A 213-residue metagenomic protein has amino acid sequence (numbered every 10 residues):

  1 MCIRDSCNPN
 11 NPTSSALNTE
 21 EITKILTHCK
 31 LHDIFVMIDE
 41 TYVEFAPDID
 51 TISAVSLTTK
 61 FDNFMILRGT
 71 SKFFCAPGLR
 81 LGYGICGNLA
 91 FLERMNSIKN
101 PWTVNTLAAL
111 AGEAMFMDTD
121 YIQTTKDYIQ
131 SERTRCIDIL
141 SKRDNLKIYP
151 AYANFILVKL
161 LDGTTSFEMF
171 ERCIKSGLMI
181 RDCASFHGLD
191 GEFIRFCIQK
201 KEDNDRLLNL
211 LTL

Functional and structural regions predicted by a protein language model:
M1-I3: Short, small-residue-biased leader/transition segments that mark boundaries at the very start of proteins
P12-F35, E40-F73: Active-site pre-lysine segment of PLP-dependent enzymes
E20, K175-L178, S185-L213: PLP-dependent enzyme catalytic core of the Aspartate aminotransferase-like
N63-Y149: PLP-dependent aminotransferase class I/II
I85, L157-K159, C197-Q199: Short hydrophobic/aromatic beta-strand micro-patches that form the beta-sheet surface supporting nucleotide- or nucleic
N88, L161-T164, K200-D203: Helix N-cap motif at beta-to-alpha junctions
I129-Q130, R143-S176: Conserved PLP-binding catalytic core of the aspartate aminotransferase-like
